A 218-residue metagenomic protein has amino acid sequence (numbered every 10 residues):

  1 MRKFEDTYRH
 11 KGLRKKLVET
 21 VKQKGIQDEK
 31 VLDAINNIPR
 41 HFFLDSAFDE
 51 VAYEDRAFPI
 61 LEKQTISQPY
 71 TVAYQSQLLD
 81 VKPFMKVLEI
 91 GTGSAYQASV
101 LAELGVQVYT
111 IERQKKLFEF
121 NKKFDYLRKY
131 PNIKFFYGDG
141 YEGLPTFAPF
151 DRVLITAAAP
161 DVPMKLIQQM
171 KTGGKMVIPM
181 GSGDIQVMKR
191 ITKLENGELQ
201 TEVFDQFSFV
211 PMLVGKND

Functional and structural regions predicted by a protein language model:
M1-L88, Y96-V100, L104, L117-F120 (+3 more regions): Class I SAM-dependent transferase core
D80-Q200: Conserved nucleotide-cofactor-binding alpha/beta core module
